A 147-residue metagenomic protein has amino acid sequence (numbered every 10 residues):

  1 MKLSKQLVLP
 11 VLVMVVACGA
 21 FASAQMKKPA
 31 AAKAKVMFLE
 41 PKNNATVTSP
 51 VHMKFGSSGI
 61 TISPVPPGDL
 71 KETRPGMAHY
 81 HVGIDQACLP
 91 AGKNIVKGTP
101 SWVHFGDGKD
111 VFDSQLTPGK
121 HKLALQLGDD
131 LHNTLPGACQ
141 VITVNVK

Functional and structural regions predicted by a protein language model:
M1-A24: N-terminal export/membrane-targeting signals
G19-F21, Q25, F38, H52 (+1 more regions): A generic alpha-helix preference that emphasizes hydrophobic side chains
Q25-K35: Proline/serine/threonine-rich low-complexity linkers at boundaries of modular beta-sandwich domains
P29, N44, P50-S58, I62-K147: Long, low-complexity serine/threonine/glycine- and acidic-rich segments characteristic of extracellular
V36-L39, G128: N-terminal, helix-rich and Lys/Arg-enriched segments in bacterial and organellar proteins
F38-T46: Short beta-strand segments of immunoglobulin-like
